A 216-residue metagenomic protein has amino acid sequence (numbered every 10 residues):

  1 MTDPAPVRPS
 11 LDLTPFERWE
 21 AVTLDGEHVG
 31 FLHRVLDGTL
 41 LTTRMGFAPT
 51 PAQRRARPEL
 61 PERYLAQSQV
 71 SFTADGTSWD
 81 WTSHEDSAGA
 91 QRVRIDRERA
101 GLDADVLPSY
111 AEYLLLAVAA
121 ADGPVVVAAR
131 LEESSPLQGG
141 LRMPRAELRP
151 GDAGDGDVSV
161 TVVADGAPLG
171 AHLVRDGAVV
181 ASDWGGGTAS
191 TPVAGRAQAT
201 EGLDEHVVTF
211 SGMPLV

Functional and structural regions predicted by a protein language model:
T2-E98, A120-V216: Acidic, serine/threonine-rich low-complexity disordered tracts
R97-A111: Acidic/charged, solvent-exposed loop-and-adjacent secondary-structure segments enriched in E/D, K/R, S/T, and G/P
P108-P124: Short, hydrophobic/amphipathic alpha-helical patches that form generic packing surfaces within helical domains
